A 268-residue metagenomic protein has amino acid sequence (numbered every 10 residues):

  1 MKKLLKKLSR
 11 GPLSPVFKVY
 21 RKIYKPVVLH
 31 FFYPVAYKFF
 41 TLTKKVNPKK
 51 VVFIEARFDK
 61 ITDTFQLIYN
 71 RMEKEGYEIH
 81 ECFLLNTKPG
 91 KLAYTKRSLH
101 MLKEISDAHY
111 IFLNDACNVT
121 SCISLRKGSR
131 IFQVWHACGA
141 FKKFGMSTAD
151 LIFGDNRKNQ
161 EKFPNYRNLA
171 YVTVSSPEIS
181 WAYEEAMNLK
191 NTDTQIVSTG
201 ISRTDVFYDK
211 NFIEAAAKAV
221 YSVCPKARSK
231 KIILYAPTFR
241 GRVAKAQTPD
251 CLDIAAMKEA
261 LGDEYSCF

Functional and structural regions predicted by a protein language model:
K2-E104, Y110: N-terminal pre-catalytic "stem/leader" segment of glycosyltransferase-like enzymes
P48-K50, S129, K230-I233: Nucleotide donor/acceptor-binding cores
I54-A56, W135-A137, G200-I201, L234-R240: Short loop/turn segments at strand-loop or loop-helix junctions that form parts of catalytic or ligand-binding pockets
T62-I68, S202-F268: Conserved catalytic-core segment of nucleotide-activated headgroup transferases in glycan assembly
Q66-Y69, P89-D155, Q160: Extended catalytic core of nucleotide-activated donor transferases of GT-like folds
I79-N86, V172-V174, C267-F268: Short internal beta-strands
S106-H109, A170, K231: Conserved acidic residues
L125-E214: Active-site-proximal region of nucleotide-activated glycan assembly enzymes, centered on histidine/acidic-rich loops
